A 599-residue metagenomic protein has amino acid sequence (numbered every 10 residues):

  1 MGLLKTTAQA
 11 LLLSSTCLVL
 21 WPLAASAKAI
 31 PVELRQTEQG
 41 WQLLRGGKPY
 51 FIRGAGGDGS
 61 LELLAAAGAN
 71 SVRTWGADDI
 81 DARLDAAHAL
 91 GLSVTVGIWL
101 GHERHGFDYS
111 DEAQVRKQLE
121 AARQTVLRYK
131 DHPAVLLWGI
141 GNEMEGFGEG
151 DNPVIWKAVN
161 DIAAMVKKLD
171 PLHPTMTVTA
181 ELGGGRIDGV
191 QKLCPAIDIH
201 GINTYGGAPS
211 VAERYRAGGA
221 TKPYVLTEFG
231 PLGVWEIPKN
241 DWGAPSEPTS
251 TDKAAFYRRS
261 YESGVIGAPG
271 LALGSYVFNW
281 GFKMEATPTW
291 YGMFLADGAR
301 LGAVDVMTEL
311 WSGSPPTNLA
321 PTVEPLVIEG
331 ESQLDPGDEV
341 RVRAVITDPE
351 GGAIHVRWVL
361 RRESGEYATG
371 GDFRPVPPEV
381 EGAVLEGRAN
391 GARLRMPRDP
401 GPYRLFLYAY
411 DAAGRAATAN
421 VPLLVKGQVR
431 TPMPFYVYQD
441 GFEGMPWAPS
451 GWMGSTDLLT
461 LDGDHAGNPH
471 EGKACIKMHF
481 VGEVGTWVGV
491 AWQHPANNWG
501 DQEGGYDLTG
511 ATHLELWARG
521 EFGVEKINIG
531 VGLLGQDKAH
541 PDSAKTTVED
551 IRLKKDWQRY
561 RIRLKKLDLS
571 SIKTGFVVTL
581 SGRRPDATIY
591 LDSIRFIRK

Functional and structural regions predicted by a protein language model:
R35-E38, L44-I197, S210, A220 (+1 more regions): Active-site mouth of glycoside hydrolases
T37, R45-G54, A65, R216-F373 (+3 more regions): Substrate-binding clefts and catalytic carboxylate motifs of secreted carbohydrate-active enzymes
E181-E213, V234-D241, G281-P288: Substrate-binding cleft/loops of secretory-pathway carbohydrate-active enzymes
R341, P402-F406, H513, K573-G575: Short, conserved beta-strand segments of beta-strand-rich sandwich/propeller modules, principally
R395-G401, K565-S570: Short, surface-exposed loop/turn segments at beta-strand-coil junctions that are enriched for proline with nearby
A419-K426: C-terminal edge beta-strand
Q428-K599: Beta-rich carbohydrate-recognition modules and glycan-binding surfaces
